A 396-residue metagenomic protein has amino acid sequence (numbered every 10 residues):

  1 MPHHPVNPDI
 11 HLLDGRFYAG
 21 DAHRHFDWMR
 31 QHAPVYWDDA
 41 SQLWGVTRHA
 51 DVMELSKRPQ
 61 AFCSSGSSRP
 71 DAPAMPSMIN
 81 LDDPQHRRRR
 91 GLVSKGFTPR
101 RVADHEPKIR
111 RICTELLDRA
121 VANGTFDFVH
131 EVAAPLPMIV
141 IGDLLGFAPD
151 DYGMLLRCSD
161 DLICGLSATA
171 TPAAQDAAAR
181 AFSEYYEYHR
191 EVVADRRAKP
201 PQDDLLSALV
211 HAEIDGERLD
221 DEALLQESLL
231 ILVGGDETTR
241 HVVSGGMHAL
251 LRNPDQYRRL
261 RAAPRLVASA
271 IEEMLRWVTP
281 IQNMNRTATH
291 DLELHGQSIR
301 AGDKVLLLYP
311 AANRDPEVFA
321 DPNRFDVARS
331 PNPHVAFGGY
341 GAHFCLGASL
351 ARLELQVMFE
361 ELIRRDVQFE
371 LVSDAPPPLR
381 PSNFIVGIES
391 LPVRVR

Functional and structural regions predicted by a protein language model:
M1-R396: Cytochrome P450
